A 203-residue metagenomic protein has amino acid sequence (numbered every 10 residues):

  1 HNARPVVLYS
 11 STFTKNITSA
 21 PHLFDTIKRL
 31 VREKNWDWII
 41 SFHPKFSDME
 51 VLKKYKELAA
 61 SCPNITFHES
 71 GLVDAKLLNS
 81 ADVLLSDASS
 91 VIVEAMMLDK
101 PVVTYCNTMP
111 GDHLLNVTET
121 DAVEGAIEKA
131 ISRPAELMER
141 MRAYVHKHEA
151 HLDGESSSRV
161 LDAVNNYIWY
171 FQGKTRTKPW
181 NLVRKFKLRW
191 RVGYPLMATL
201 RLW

Functional and structural regions predicted by a protein language model:
H1-Y55, L152, S158: Conserved catalytic-core segment of nucleotide-activated headgroup transferases in glycan assembly
T12-N16, P44-S47, S90-V91, T108-P110 (+2 more regions): Short, solvent-exposed loop/turn segments at secondary-structure junctions
E33-K34, C62, L98: Helix C-cap/helix->beta junction micro-motif
D37, N64-T66, H113: Conserved beta-strand segments of alpha/beta enzyme cores
L52-S70: Nucleotide-activated donor-binding/catalytic signature segment of Leloir-type glycosyltransferases, i.e., the conserved
G71-L114: A donor-sugar binding/catalytic signature common to diverse glycosyltransferases and related nucleotide-sugar
P110-K129, S156: Change "using UDP/GDP/dTDP sugars" to "using nucleotide sugars
G125, I131-W203: C-terminal amphipathic helix plus adjacent low-complexity, charged tail appended to glycosyltransferase catalytic
